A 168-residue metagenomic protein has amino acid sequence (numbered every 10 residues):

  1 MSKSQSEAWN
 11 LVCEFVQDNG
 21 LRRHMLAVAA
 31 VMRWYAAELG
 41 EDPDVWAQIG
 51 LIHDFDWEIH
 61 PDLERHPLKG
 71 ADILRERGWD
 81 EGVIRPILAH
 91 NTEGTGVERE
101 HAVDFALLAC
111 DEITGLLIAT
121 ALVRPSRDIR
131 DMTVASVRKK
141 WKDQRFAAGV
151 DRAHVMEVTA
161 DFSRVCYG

Functional and structural regions predicted by a protein language model:
M1-L63: Acidic/His-rich, divalent-metal-binding segments that scaffold phosphate/diphosphate chemistry
K3-S4, R65-L68, H101-A102, D161 (+1 more regions): Secondary-structure junction/capping motif
Q5-W9, D80, V134, R152: Alpha-helix initiation and N-capping motif
L11-F15, I73, P86, K140 (+1 more regions): Residues that form generic nucleotide/phosphate-binding pockets
D18, V103-A106, Y167: Amphipathic, non-membrane alpha-helical segments in soluble helical-bundle scaffolds
L39-Q144: Divalent metal-dependent catalytic cores for phosphoryl transfer on phosphate-bearing substrates
I129, A135-G168: A structured, mid-to-C-terminal "fold-capping" secondary-structure block
